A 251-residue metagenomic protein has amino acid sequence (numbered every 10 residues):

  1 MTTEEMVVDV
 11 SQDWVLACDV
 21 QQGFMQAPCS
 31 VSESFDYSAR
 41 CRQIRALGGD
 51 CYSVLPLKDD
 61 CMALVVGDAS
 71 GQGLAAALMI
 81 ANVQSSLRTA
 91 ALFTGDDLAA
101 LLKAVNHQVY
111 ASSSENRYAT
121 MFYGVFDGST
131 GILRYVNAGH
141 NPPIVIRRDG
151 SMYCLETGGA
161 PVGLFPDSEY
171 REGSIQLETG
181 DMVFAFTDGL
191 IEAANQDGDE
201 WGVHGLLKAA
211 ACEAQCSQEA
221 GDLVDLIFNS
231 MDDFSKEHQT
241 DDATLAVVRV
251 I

Functional and structural regions predicted by a protein language model:
T2-F184, L226, E237-I251: … and, occasionally, acidic/histidine-rich disordered N-termini of signaling adaptors
V145-R148, A194-E200: Cytochrome P450 core scaffold surrounding the K-helix E-X-X-R motif and the conserved "meander" helix-loop region
L190: Short Ser/Thr-interspersed hydrophobic loop/turn segments at strand-loop and sheet-helix junctions that line or gate
E200-A209: Divalent-cation-assisted or electrostatically stabilized phosphate/pyrophosphate-binding catalytic cores
A209, C216, D225-N229, D233 (+1 more regions): Terminal helices and disordered tails flanking the catalytic cores of nucleotide-processing hydrolases
